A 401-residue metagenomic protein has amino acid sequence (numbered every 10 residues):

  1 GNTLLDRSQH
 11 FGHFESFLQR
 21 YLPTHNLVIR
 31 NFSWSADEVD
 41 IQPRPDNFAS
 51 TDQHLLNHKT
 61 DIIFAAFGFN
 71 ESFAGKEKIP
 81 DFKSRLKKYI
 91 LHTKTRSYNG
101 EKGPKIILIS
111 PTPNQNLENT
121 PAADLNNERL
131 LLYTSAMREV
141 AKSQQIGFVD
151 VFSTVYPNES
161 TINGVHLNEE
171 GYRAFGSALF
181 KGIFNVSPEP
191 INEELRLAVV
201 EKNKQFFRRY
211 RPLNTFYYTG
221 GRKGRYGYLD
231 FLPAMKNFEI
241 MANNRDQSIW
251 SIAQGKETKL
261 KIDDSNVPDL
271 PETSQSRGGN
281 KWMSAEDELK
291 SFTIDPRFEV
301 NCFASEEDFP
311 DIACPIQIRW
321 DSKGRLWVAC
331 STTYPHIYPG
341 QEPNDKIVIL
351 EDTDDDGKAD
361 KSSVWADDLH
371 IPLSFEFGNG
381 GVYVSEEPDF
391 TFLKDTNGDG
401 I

Functional and structural regions predicted by a protein language model:
G1, V28-S33, D61-F67, K105-S110 (+4 more regions): Structural recognition of the beta-strand scaffold that forms the well-ordered cores of secreted hydrolase catalytic
G1-W34, T51-K59, I63, F175: Serine-esterase "nucleophile elbow" of acetyl-processing enzymes
T3-R7, W34-D40, I62, F69-A74 (+6 more regions): Solvent-exposed loop/turn segments at secondary-structure junctions within structured extracellular/periplasmic domains
H10-G12, W34, P43-K83, N214-Y217 (+1 more regions): Oxyanion-hole/transition-state-stabilizing segment in secreted/luminal serine hydrolases and related acyltransferases
T60-F69, A74-G75, I79-P80, S84 (+3 more regions): Hydrophobic or amphipathic alpha-helical targeting/insertion segments
N99, D264-I401: Beta-propeller domains with acidic blade repeats across secreted/periplasmic ectodomains and cytosolic WD/CNH propellers
N114-V151: Substrate-gating cap/lid alpha-helix
E159-K281: Conserved catalytic region of serine esterases and O-acyltransferases that act on ester linkages in lipids
